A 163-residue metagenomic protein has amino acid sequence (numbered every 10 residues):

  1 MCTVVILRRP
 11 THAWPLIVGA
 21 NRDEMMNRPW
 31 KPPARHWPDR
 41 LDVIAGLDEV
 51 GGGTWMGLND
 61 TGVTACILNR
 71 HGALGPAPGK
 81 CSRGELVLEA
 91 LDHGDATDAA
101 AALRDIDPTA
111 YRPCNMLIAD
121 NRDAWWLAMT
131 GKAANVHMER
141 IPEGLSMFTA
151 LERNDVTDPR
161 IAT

Functional and structural regions predicted by a protein language model:
M1-T163: N-terminal nucleophile
